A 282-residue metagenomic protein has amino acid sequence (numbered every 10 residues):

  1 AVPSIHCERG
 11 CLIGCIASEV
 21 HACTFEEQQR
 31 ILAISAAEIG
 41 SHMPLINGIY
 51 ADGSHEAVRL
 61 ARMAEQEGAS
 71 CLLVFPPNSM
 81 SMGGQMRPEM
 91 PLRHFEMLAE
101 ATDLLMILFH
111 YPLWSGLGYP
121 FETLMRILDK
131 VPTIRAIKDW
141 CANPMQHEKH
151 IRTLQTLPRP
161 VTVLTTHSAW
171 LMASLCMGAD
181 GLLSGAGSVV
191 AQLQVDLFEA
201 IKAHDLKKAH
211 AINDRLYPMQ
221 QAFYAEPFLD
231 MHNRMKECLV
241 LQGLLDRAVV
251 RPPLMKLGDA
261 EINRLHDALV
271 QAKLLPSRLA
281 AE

Functional and structural regions predicted by a protein language model:
A1-G118: Active-site beta->alpha loop and helix N-cap motifs at the rims of alpha/beta catalytic domains
I5-E8, A186, V190-E282: C-terminal alpha-helical cap/extension of soluble enzyme domains
Q28, L32, A57, F95 (+3 more regions): A general structural signal for well-ordered alpha-helical segments in protein cores
S35, A64, L98, I137 (+4 more regions): Conserved, mostly hydrophobic/aromatic
A37-M43, E67-G68, T102-L104, D129-T133 (+2 more regions): Short helix-capping segments at alpha-helix termini
Y50, R59, S168, S174 (+2 more regions): Glycine-rich, aromatic-flanked loop segments that form ligand/cofactor-binding clefts across common enzyme folds
E100, P112-Q220, Y224-P227: Catalytic alpha/beta core domains of metabolic enzymes, predominantly
